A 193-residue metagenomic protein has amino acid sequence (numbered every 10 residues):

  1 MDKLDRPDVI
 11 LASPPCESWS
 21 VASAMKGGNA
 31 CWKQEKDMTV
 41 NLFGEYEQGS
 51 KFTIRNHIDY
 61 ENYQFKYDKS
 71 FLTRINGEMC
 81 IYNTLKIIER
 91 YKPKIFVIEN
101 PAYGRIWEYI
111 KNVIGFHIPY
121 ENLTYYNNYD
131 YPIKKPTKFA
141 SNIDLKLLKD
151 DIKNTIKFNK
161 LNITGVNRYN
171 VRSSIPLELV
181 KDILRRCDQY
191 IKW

Functional and structural regions predicted by a protein language model:
M1-W193: Conserved active-site and SAM-binding loop architecture of S-adenosyl-L-methionine-dependent nucleic-acid
